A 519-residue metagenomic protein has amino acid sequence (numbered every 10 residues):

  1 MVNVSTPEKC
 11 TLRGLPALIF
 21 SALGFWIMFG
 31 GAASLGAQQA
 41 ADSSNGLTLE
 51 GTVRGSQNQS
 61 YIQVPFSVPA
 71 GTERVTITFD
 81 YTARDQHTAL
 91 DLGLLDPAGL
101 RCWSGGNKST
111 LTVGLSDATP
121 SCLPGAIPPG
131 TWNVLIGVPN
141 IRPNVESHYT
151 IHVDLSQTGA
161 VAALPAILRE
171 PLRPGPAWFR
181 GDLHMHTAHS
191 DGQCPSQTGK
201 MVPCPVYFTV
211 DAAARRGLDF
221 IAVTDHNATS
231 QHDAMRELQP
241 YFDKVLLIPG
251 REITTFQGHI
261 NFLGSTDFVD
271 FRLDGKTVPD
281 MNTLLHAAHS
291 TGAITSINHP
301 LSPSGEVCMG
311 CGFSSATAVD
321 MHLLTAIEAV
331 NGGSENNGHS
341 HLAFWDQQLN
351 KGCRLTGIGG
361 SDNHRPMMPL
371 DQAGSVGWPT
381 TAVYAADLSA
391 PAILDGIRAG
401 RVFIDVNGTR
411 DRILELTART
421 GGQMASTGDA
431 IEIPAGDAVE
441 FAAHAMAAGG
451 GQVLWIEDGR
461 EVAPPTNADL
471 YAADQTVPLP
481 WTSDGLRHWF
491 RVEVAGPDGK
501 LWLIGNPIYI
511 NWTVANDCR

Functional and structural regions predicted by a protein language model:
P16-A32: Bacterial N-terminal signal peptides
L35-T72, A162-S190, D211: Non-catalytic extracellular/lumenal accessory regions of secreted precursors
S44-Q57, Y81-T119, E461: Surface-exposed beta-strand/loop patches in noncatalytic accessory domains and peripheral targeting/linker segments
H87-T88, R142-L155: Edge beta-strands of jelly-roll/beta-sandwich modules across compartments, strongly enriched in secreted/luminal
S109-P128, P478-P480: Beta-sandwich interaction modules
L135-R142: Short beta-strand-plus-loop segments that form exposed binding edges in beta-rich domains
T158, G352, T356, N363-R519: C-terminal functional module detector
I167-S315, D320-H322, E328-W345, G360-M368 (+1 more regions): A metal-dependent hydrolase metal-coordination microenvironment
